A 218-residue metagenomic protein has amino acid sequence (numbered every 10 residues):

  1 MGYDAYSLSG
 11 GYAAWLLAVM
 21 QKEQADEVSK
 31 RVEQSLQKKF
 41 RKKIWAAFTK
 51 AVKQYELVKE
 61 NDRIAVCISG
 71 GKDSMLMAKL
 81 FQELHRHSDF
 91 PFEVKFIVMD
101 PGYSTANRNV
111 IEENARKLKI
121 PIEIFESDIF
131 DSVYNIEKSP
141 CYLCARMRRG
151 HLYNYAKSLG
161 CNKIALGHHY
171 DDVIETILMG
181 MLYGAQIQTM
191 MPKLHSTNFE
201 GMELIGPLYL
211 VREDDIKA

Functional and structural regions predicted by a protein language model:
M1-Q34: Rhodanese-like catalytic fold shared by cysteine-dependent sulfurtransferases and DSP/PTP-type phosphatases
S7, V98, I124-E126, G206-Y209: Structural signal for conserved beta-strand scaffold positions within catalytic alpha/beta enzyme cores
G10-A13, G184, P192-H195: Short, acidic/turn-prone active-site loops that include or flank metal/cofactor- and phosphate-binding residues
Y12-W15, F130, D172-V173, S196: Short gly/pro/ser/thr-enriched loop/turn and capping motifs at secondary-structure boundaries
W15-A18, V133-Y134, N198-E200: Short, charged, surface-exposed secondary-structure boundary motifs
A25-M179, Y183-I187, M191, D214: ATP-dependent adenylation/nucleotidyltransferase module used to activate substrates
T189-E213: Short, flexible loop segments at boundaries between secondary-structure elements
K217: Catalytic cores of alpha/beta
